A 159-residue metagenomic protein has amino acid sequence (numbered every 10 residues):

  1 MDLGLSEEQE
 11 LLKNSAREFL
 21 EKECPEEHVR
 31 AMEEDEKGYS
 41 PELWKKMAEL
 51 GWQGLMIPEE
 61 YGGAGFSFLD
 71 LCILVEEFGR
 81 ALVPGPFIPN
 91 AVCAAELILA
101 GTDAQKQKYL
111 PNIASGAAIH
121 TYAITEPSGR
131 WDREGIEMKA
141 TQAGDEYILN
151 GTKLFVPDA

Functional and structural regions predicted by a protein language model:
M1-E8: Intrinsic disorder at enzyme termini
D2, K13, H28, E42 (+3 more regions): Glycine-rich phosphate/cofactor-binding loops in nucleotide/flavin-utilizing enzymes
Q9, L20, G51, P58 (+4 more regions): Buried hydrophobic positions in well-ordered alpha/beta secondary-structure cores of metabolic enzymes
S15-C24, K45-L50: N-terminal glycine-rich anion-binding loops that anchor highly charged ligand groups
E27-G38: C-terminal helix-coil-helix/basic helical segment that borders enzyme active sites and/or dimer interfaces and provides
E49-Q107, P111-G116, P157-A159: Internal helix-loop-helix
G63-A64, A104-A159: Glycine-rich, Trp-frequent "lid" loop and neighboring beta-strands that shape and gate the flavin cofactor pocket
